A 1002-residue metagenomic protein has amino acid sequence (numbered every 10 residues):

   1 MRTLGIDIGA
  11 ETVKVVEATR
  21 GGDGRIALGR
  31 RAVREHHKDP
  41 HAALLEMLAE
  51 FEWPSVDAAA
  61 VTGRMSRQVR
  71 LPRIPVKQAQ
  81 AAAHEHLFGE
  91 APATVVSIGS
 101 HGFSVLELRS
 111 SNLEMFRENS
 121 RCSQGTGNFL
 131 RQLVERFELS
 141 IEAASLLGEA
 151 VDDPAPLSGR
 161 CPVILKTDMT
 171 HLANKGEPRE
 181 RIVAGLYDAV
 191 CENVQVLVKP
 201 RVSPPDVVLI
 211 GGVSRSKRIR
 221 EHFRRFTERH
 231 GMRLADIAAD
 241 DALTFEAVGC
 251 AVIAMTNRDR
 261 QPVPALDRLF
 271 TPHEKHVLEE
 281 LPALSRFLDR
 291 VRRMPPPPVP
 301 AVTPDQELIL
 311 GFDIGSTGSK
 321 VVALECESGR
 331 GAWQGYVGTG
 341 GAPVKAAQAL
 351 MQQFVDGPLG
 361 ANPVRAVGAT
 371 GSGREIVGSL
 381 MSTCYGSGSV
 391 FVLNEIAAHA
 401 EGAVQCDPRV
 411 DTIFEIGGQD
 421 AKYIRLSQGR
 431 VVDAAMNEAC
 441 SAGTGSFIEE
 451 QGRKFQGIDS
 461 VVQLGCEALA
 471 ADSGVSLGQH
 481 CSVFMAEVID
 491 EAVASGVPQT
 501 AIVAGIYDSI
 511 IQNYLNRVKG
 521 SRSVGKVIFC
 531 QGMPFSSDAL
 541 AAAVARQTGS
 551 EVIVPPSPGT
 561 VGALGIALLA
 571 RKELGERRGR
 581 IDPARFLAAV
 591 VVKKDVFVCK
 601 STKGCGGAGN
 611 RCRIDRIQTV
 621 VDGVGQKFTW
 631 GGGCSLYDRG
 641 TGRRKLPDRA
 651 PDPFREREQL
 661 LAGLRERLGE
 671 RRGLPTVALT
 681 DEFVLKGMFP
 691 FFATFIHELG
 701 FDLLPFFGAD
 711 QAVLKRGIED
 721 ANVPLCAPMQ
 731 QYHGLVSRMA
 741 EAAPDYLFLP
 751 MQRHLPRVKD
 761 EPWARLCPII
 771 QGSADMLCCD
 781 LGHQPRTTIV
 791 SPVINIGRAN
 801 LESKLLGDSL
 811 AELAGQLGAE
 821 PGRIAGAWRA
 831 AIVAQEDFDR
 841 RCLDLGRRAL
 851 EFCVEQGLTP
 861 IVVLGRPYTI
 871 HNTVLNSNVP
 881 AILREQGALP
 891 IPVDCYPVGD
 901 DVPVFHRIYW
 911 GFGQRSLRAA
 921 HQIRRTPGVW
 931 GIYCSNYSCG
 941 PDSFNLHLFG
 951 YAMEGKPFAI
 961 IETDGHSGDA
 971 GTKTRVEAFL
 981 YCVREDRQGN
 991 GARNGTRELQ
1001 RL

Functional and structural regions predicted by a protein language model:
M1-G22, P92-N112, V299-G331, V410-S427 (+2 more regions): Gly/Thr-rich phosphate-binding beta-strand-loop-beta motif of the actin/hexokinase/Hsp70
R2, C122-F129, G429, A439-E449 (+3 more regions): An N-terminal assembly and electron-transfer interface module characteristic of large anaerobic redox and radical
T3-A42, N112-C122, F312-L350, A434-C440 (+1 more regions): Short glycine-rich, Thr/Ser-proximal phosphate-binding strand/loop in the N-terminal lobe of ATP-dependent enzymes
R64-M65, V198-F226, A239-E246, T370-E375 (+4 more regions): Glycine-rich phosphate-binding loops at beta-strand->alpha-helix junctions
V76-Q78, R224-V248, G386-A397, A545-L564 (+3 more regions): Conserved phosphate-binding/catalytic loops in two-lobed NTP-binding clefts
A82, G127-Q132, A238-H276, A400-E401 (+2 more regions): Glycine-rich phosphate-binding/hydrolytic loop that grips phosphoryl groups
S110-D153, A242-T256, G335-A349, Q428-L469 (+8 more regions): Glycine-rich phosphate-binding loop plus the immediately following alpha-helix
I182-P204, D289-P298, Q353, I502-G525: Phosphate/ATP-binding catalytic cores across multiple sugar-kinase/actin-like superfamilies, primarily ASKHA
